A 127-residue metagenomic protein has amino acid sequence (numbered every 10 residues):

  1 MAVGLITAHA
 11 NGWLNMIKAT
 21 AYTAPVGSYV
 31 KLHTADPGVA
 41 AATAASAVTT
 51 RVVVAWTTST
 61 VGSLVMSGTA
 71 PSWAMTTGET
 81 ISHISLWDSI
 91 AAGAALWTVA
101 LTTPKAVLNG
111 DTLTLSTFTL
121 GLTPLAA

Functional and structural regions predicted by a protein language model:
M1-I84, D88-A127: Small cysteine-rich, disulfide-bonded extracellular modules of the LU/uPAR three-finger superfamily and closely related
